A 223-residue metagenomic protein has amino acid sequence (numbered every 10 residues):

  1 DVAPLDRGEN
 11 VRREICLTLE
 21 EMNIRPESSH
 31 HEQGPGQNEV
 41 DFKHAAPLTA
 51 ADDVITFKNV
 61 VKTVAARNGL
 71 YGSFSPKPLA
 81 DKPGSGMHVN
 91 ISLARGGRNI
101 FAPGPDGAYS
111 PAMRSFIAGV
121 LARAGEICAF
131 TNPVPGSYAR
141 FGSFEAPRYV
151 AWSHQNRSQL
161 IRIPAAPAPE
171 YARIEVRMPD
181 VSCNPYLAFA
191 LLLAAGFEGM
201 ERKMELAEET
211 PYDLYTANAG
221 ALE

Functional and structural regions predicted by a protein language model:
D1-E223: Glycine-rich, acidic/polar active-site loops that bind/position phosphate-bearing ligands
